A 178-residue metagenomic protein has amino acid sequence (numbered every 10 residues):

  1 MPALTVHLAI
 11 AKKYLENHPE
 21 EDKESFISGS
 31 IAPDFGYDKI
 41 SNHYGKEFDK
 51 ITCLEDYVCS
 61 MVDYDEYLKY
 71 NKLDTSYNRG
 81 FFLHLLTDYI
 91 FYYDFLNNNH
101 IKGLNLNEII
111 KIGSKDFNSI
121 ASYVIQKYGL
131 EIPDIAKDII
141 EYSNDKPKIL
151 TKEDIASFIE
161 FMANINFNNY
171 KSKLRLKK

Functional and structural regions predicted by a protein language model:
M1-K178: N-terminal leader/auxiliary helical segments
